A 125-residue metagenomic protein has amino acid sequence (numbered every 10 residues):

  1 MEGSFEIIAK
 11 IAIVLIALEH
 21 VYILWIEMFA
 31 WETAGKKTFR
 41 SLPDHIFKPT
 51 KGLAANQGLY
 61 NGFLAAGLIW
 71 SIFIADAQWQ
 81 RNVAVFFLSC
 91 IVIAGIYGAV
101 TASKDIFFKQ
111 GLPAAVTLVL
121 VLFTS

Functional and structural regions predicted by a protein language model:
E2-A12, F47-T50, A77-A84, S103-I106: Membrane-interface helix-boundary signature
I8-F29: N-terminal signal-anchor transmembrane alpha helix
M28-T50: Cytosolic, membrane-interface loops and tails of multi-pass inner-membrane proteins
I46-F63: Interfacial helix-start motif at the membrane-water boundary
G58-G98: Mid-chain, well-packed structural core segment of small domains
F86-V116: C-terminal structural segments of small proteins and small subunits
P113-S125: Small-residue-rich segments of transmembrane alpha-helices in multi-pass membrane proteins, especially helix faces
